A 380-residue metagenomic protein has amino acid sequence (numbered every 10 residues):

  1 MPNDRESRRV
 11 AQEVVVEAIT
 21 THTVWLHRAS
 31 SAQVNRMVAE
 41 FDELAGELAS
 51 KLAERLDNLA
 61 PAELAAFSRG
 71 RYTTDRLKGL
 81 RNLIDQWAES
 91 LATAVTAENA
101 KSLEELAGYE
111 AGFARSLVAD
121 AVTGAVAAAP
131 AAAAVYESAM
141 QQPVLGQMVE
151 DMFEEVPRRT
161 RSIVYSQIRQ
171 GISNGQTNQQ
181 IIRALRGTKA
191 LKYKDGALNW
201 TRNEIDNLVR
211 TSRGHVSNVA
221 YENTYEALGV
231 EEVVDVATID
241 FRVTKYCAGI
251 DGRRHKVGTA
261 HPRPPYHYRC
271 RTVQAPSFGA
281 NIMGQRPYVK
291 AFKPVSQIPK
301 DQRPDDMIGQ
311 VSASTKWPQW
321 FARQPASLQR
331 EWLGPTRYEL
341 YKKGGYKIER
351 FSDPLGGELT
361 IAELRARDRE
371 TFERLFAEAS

Functional and structural regions predicted by a protein language model:
M1-L191, Q285-S380: N-terminal leader/targeting and assembly helices and adjacent pre-domain segments
I182-L185, L191-K290: Acidic, glycine-rich two-metal-ion catalytic cores of nucleic acid-processing enzymes
